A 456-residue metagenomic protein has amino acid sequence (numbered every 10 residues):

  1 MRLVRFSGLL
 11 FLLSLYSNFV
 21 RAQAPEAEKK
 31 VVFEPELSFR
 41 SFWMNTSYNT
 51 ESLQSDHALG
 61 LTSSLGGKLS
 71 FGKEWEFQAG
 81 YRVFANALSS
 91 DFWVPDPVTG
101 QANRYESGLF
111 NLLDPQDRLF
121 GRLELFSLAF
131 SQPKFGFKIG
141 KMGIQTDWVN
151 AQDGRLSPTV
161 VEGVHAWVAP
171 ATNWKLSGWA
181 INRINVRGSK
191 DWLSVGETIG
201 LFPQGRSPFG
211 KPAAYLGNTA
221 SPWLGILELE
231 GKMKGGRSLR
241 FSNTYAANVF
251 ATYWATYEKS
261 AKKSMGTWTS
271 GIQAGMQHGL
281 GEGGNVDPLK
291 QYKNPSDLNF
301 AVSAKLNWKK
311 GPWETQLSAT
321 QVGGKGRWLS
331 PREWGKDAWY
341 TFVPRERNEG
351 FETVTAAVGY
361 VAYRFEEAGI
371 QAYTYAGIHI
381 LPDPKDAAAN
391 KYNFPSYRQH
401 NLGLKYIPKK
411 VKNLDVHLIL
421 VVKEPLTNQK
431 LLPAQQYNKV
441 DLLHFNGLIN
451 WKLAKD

Functional and structural regions predicted by a protein language model:
V20-K141, V168-A169, G403-I407, H417-T427 (+1 more regions): Beta-barrel outer-membrane channel/assembly domains of diderm bacteria
V31, S55-L61, L119-E124, P158-E162 (+6 more regions): Residues that define the transmembrane beta-barrel architecture of outer-membrane proteins
S41-W43, F137-Q152, L176-G178, L227 (+6 more regions): Transmembrane beta-strand segments that form the barrel wall of outer-membrane beta-barrel proteins
S63-L69, F126-F130, V164-P170, L227-G231 (+6 more regions): Residues on the lipid-exposed face of transmembrane beta-strands in outer-membrane beta-barrel proteins
E74-F77, K134-K138, N173-S177, N185 (+7 more regions): Repeated loop/turn-to-beta-strand initiation elements of outer-membrane beta-barrel proteins
A87-S89, S177-L224, G266-W339, L420-D441: Outer-membrane beta-barrel translocator/channel fold
A151-P158, R183-R187, T219-S221, N243-W254 (+4 more regions): Solvent-exposed loop/turn segments connecting transmembrane beta-strands in outer-membrane beta-barrel proteins
E314-I407: C-terminal structural cap/anchor segments
